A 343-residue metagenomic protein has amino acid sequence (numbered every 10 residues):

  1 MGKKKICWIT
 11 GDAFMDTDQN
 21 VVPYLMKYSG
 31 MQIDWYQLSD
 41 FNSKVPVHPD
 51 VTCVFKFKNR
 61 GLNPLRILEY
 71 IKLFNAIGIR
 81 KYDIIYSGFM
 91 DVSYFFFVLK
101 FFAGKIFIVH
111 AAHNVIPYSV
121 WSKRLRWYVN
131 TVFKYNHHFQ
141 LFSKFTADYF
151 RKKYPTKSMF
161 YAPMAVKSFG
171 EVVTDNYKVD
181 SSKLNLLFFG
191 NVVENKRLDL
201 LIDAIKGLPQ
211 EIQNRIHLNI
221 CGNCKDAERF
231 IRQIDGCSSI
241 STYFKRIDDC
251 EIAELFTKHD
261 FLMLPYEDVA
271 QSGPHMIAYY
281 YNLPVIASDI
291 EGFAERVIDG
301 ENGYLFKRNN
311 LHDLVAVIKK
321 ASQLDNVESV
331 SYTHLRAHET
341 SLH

Functional and structural regions predicted by a protein language model:
L38-F41, F189, I216-R229, K245: Glycosyltransferase donor-sugar binding loop
S87-Y94, A112-V115: Short His-centered aromatic/hydrophobic patch
N136-V172: Donor nucleotide-sugar binding/catalytic pocket of nucleotide-sugar-dependent glycosyltransferases
K178-K196, I202-I205, N219: Conserved donor-binding/catalytic core segment of Leloir-type glycosyltransferases
F230-C250: Nucleotide-activated donor-binding/catalytic signature segment of Leloir-type glycosyltransferases, i.e., the conserved
P284-A287: Short hydrophobic beta-strand element within catalytic cores of glycosyltransferases and related nucleotide-activated
D299-G300, Y304-L311, I318-N326: Conserved acidic donor-binding segment of nucleotide-sugar-dependent glycosyltransferases
T333-L342: Conserved small/polar residues in nucleotide/adenosyl-binding loops
